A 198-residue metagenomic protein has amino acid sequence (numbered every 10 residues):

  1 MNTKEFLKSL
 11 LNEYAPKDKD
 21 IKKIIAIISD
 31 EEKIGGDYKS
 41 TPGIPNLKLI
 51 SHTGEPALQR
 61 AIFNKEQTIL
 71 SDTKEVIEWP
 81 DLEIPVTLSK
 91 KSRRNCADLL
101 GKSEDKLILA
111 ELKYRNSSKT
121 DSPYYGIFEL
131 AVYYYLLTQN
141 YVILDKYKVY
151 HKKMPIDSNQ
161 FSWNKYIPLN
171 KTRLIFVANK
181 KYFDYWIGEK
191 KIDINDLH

Functional and structural regions predicted by a protein language model:
M1-H198: Charged, terminal alpha-helix-loop-beta segments that serve as non-catalytic nucleic-acid engagement and/or assembly
